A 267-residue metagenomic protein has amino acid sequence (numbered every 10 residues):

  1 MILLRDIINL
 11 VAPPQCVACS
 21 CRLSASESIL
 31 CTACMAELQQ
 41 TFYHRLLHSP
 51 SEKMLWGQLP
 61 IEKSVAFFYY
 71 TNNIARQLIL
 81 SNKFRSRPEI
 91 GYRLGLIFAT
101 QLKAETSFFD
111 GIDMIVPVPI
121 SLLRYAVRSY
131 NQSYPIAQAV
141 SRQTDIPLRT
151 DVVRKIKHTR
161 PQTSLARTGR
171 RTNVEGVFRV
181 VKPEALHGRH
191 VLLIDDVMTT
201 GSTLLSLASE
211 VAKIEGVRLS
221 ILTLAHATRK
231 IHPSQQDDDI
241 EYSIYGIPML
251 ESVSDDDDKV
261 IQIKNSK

Functional and structural regions predicted by a protein language model:
M1-I194, T199-K267: Glycine-rich phosphate/pyrophosphate-handling loop used in enzymes and phosphotransfer proteins
